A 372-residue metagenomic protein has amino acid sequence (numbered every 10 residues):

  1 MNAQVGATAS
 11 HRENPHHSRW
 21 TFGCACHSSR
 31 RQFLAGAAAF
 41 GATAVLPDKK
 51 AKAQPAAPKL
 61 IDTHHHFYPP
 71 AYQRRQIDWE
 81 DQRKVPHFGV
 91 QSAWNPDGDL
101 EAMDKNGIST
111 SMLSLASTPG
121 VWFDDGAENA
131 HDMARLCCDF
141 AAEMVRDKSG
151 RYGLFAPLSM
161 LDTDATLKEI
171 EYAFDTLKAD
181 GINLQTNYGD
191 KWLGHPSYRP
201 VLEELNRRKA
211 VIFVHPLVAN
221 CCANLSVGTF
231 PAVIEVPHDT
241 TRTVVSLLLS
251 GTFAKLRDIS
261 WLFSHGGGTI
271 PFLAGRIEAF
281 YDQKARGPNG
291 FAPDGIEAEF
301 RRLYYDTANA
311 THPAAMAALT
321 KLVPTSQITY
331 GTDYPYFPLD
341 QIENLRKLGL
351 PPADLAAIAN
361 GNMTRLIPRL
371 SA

Functional and structural regions predicted by a protein language model:
N2-D48, A56-K59, T63, P69-T110 (+8 more regions): Mid-to-C-terminal alpha-helical segments outside catalytic/metal-binding sites
H64-H66, H215, H265: Histidine-centered divalent metal-coordination motifs
Y68-P70, P119-V121, L161-D162, D190 (+4 more regions): Active-site environment of divalent metal-dependent phosphoester hydrolases
P69-W94, F123-H131, A219-T240, I277-R302: Active-site gating loops and adjacent loop-to-helix segments of metal-dependent hydrolytic enzymes
S109, S114-S250: Active-site gating/metal-coordination segments in enzymes
F213, F263, G331: Generic enzyme active-site microenvironment
P237-T241, A254-D258, D282-Q283, P288-L339: Active-site-adjacent C-terminal substructures of enzyme catalytic domains
